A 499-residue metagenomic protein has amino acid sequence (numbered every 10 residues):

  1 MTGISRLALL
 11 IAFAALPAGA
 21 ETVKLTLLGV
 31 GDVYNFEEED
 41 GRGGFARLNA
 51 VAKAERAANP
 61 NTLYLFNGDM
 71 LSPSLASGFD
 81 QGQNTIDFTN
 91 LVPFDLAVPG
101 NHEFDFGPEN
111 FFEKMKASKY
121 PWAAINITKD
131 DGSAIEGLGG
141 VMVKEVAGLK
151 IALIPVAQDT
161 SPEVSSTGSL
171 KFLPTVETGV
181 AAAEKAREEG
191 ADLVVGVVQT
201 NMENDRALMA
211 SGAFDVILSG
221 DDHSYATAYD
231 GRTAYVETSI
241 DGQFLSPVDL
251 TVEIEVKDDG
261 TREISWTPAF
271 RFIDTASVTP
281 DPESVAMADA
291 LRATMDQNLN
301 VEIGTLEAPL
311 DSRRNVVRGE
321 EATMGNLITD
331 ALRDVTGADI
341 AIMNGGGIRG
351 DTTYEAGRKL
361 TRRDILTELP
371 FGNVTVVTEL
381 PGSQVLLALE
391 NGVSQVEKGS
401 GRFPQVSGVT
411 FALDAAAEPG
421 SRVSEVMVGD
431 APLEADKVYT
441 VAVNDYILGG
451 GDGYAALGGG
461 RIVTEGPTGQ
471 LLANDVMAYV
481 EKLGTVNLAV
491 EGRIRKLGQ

Functional and structural regions predicted by a protein language model:
M1-G19: Gram-negative bacterial Sec-dependent N-terminal signal peptides
A20-T279, E283-S284, A290-A293, N300 (+9 more regions): Acidic, metal/ion-coordinating pockets
E136-L138, V236, D414-G429: Short, Gly/Ser/Thr-enriched beta-strand-loop segments that form substrate-interacting elements of hydrolase/peptidase
R271-I273, L306-R313, N344-T352, P404-A416 (+1 more regions): A glycine-rich phosphate-binding loop feature that marks nucleotide/adenosyl-phosphate handling sites
D296-D311, A338: Local beta-strand/beta-hairpin segments that build beta-sheet-rich folds
L332, P381, V441: Hydrophobic, well-ordered secondary-structure elements that form the walls of internal hydrophobic environments
Y354-R402: C-terminal catalytic subdomain
E425-I447: Low-complexity, glycine/alanine/valine/leucine- and proline-rich hydrophobic stretches
